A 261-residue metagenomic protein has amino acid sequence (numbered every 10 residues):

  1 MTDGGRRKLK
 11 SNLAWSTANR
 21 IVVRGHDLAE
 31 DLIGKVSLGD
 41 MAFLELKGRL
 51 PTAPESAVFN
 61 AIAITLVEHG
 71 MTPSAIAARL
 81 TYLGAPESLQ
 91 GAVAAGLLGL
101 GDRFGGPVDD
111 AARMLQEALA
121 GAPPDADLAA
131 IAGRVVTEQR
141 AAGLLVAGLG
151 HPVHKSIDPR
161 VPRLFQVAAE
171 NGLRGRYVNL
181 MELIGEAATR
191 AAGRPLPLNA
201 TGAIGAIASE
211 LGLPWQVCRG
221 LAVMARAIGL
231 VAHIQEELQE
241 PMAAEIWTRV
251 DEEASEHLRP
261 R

Functional and structural regions predicted by a protein language model:
M1-R261: Non-transmembrane, aqueous-exposed alpha-helical and coiled segments at domain scale
